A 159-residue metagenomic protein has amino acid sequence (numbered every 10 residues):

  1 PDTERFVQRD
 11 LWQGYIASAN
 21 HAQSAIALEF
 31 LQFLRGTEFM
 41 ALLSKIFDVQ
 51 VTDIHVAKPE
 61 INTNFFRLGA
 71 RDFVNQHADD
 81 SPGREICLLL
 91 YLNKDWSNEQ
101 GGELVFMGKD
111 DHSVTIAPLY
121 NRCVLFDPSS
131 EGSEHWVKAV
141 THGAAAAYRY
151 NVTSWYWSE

Functional and structural regions predicted by a protein language model:
P1-I46: Non-heme Fe(II)/2-oxoglutarate
Q32, K45, D53-A57, H77-P82: Short, conserved, surface-exposed binding loops centered on an aromatic residue
A41-L43, T63, W96: Acidic, glycine-rich loop-and-strand cores that form catalytic or ligand-binding grooves in diverse globular domains
Q50-T63, Q100: A short coil-to-beta-strand element that immediately follows conserved catalytic motifs
N64, C87, N151: Amphipathic alpha-helical recognition patches that constitute DNA-binding helices
F65-D80: Conserved short histidine dyad/triad with adjacent acidic residue
D79-R84, N93-E159: Catalytic core of Fe(II)/2-oxoglutarate
